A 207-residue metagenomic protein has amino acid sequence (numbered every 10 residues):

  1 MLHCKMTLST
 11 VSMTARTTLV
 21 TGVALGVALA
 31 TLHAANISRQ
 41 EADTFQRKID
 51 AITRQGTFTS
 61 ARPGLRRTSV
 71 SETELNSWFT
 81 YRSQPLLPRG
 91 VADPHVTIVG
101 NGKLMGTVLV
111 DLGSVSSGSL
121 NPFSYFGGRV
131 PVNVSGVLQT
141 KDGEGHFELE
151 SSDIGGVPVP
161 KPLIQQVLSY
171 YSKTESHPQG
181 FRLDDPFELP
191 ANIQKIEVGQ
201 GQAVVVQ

Functional and structural regions predicted by a protein language model:
H3-G22: Bacterial N-terminal signal peptides that target proteins for export
A24-H33: Hydrophobic h-region of N-terminal signal peptides that target proteins for export in Gram-negative bacteria
H33-Q207: Extracellular/lumenal and peripheral-membrane lipid-interaction modules
